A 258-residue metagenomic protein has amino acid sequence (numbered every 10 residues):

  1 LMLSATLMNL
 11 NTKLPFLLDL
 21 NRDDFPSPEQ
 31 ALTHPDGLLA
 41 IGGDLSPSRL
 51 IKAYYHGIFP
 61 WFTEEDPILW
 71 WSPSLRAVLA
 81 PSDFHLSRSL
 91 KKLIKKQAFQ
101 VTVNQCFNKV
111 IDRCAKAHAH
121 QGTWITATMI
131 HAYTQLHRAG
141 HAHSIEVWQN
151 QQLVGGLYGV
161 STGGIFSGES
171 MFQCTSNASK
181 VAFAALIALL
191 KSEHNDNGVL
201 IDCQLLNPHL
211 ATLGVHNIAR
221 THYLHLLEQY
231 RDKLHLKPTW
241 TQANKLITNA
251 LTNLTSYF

Functional and structural regions predicted by a protein language model:
M2-F258: N-acyltransferase acceptor-side catalytic subdomain
